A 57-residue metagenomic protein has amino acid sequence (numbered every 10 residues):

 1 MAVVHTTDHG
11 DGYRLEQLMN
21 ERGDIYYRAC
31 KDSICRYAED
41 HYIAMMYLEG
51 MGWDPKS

Functional and structural regions predicted by a protein language model:
M1-Y27, S57: Short N-terminal "domain-start" leader segments that mark the transition from disordered tails or signal peptides into
D24-K56: A short, charged, amphipathic alpha-helix used as a generic interaction element across diverse proteins
